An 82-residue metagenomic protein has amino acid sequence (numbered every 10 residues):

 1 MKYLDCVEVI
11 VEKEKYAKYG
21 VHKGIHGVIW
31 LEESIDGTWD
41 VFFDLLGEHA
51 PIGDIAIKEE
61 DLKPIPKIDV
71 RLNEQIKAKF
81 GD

Functional and structural regions predicted by a protein language model:
K2-V70: Basic/aromatic-rich interaction segments and small domains that mediate binding to polyanionic partners
P66-D82: Long, low-complexity intrinsically disordered regions
